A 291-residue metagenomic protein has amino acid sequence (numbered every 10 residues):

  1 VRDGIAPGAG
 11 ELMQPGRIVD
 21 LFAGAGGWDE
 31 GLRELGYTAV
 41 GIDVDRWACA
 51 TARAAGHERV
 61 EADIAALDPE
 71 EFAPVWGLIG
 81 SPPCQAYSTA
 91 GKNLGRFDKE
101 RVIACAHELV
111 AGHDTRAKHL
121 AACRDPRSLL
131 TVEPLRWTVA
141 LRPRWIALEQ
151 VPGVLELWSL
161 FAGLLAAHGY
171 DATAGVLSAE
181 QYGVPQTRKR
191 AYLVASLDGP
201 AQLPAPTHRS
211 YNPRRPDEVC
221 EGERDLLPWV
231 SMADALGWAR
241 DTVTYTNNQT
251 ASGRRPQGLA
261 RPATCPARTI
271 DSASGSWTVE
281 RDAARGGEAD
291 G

Functional and structural regions predicted by a protein language model:
D20-A25: Class I SAM-dependent methyltransferase "Motif I" SAM/SAH-binding loop
R33: Gly/Ala-rich phosphate-binding loop of Rossmann-like dinucleotide-binding domains, activating on the conserved
T38-V40: Short beta-strand element of Class I
D45: Conserved SAM/SAH-binding beta-strand->alpha-helix loop
A52-R53: Conserved SAM-binding loop
H57-I64: Conserved SAM-binding strand-loop segment of SAM-dependent methyltransferases
L67-G77, Y87-D290: Class I S-adenosyl-L-methionine
